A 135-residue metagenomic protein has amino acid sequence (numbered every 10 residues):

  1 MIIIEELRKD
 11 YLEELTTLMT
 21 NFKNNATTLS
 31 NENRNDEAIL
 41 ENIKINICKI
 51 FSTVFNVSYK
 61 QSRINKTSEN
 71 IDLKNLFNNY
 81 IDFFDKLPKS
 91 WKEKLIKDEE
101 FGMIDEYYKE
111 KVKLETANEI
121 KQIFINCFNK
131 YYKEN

Functional and structural regions predicted by a protein language model:
M1-R8, V57-D82: Intrinsic disorder/low-complexity detector
I2-L12, N126-N135: Extended, charge-rich C-terminal regions with high alpha-helical propensity
E5-L12, N31, A38, I45 (+5 more regions): Amphipathic alpha-helical coiled-coil segments with heptad-repeat character
L7-N25, L73-E93: Short amphipathic alpha-helical heptad-repeat segments
R8-V54: N-terminal interaction modules that seed assembly of large macromolecular complexes
I47-R63, T116-Y131: Amphipathic alpha-helical coiled-coil segments
D85-N135: Amphipathic alpha-helical binding modules
